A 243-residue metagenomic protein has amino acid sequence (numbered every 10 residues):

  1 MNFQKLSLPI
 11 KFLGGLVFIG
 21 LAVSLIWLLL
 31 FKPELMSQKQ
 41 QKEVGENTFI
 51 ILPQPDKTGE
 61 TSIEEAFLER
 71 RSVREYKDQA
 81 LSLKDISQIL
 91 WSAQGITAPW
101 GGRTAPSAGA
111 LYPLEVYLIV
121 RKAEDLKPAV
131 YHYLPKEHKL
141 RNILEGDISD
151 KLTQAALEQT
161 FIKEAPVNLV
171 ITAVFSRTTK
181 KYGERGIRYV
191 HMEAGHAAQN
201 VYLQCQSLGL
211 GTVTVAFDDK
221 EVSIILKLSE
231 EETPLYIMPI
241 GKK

Functional and structural regions predicted by a protein language model:
M1-I10: Short, Lys/Arg-rich N-terminal segment immediately upstream of the first membrane anchor
P9-A165: N-terminal amphipathic, basic helical "cap/leader" segment at the start of enzyme domains
D56, I171-F175, K242: Short, small-residue-rich loop/turn micro-motifs
R70, I89, V116, V167-I171 (+2 more regions): Small-aliphatic-rich amphipathic alpha-helix that forms the alpha element of a beta-alpha
A108, V213-T214, E230: Short, surface-exposed helix-loop/turn micro-motifs enriched in polar/charged residues
E124, R177-T179: Residue-level signal for secondary-structure boundary sites
H132, N168-V170, I237-P239: Conserved hydrophobic/aromatic beta-strand scaffold that supports enzyme active sites
L226-K243: A glycine-rich helix N-cap at a beta->alpha junction
